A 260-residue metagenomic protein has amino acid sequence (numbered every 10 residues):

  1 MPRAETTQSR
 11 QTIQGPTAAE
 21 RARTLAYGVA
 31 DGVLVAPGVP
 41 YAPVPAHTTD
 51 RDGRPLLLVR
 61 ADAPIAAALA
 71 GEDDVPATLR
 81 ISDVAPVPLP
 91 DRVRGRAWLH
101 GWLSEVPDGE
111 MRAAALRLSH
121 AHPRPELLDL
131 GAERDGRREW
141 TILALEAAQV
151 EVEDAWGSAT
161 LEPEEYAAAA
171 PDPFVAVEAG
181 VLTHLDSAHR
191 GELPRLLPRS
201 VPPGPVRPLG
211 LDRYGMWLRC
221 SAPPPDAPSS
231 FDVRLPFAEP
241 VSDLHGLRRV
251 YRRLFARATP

Functional and structural regions predicted by a protein language model:
M1-A4, A114-P260: C-terminal edge-of-domain segments
P2-A70: An N-terminal domain-cap segment
R21, A42-A46, I65-A67, V84-P90 (+1 more regions): Catalytic micro-motifs at enzyme active sites that drive phosphoryl/nucleotidyl and oxygen chemistry
T24-A26, L69-G71, L89-P90, E133-R137 (+1 more regions): A general structural signal for short secondary-structure junctions and capping/turn motifs
D31-V33, W98-H100, I142-A144: Conserved hydrophobic/aromatic beta-strand scaffold that supports enzyme active sites
T49-D50, V106, S221: Short beta-strand micro-motifs enriched in acidic
D52-L58, P76, W140-I142, R213-G215: A generic structural signal for beta-strand entry/edge sites
A61-P125, Q149, P224-V233: Short, structured beta-strand-loop surface elements
